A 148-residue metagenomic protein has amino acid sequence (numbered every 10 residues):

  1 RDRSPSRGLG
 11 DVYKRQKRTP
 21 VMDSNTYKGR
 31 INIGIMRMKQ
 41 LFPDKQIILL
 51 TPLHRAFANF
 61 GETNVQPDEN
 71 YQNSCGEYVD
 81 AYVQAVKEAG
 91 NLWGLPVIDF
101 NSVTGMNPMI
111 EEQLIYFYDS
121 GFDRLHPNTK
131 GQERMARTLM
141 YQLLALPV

Functional and structural regions predicted by a protein language model:
R1-Y13: Single conserved hydrophobic/aromatic residue that forms the stacking wall/gate of nucleotide- or nucleobase-binding
D11-P20, F57-F60, N107: Extracytoplasmic/secreted cell-surface and envelope-processing proteins
K14-Y27, E69-C75: Surface-exposed cleft-lining segments at the edges of enzyme active sites
I31-I35, V83: Generic structural signal for well-ordered alpha-helices, preferentially at hydrophobic/aromatic core positions
I35, K39-Q40, P147: N-terminal cationic-hydrophobic initiation segments that often serve targeting/anchoring roles
F42-Q46: A short helix->loop->beta-strand "cap" motif at the edges of active sites that frequently abuts
I48-L50: Conserved, well-ordered alpha-helix/loop/beta-strand core segments that scaffold catalytic motifs
P52-V148: Catalytic His-Asp segment of secreted/periplasmic serine-dependent ester chemistry enzymes
